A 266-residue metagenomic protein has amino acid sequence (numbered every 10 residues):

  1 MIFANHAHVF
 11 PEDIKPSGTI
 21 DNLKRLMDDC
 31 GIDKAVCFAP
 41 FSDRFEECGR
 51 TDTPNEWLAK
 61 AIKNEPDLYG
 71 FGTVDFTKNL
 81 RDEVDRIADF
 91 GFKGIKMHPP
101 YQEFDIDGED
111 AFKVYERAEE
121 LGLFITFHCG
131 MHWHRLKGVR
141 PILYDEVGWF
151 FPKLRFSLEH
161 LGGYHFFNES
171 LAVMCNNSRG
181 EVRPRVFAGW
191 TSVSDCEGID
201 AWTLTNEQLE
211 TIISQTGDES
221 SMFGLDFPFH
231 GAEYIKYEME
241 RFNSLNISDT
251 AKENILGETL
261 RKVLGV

Functional and structural regions predicted by a protein language model:
M1-A7, P16-K34, D85, G217-S220 (+1 more regions): Mid-to-C-terminal alpha-helical segments outside catalytic/metal-binding sites
H6, M27, A35, L58 (+8 more regions): Divalent metal-coordination and catalytic microenvironments
A7-F10, P40-S42, T73-T77, H98-Q102 (+4 more regions): Active-site beta-loop-alpha junctions enriched in small/polar residues
V9-G18, D43-E47, E197: Acidic/histidine-rich helix-loop elements that form or flank divalent-metal/phosphate-binding sites at the catalytic
K15-M27, T77-I87, D110, T205-Q208: Short, acidic/polar
N22, W57, D82, R86 (+6 more regions): Alpha-helical elements of Rossmann-like donor-binding domains used by nucleotide-donor carbohydrate transfer enzymes
K34, G49-V139, F187: Active-site gating/metal-coordination segments in enzymes
K93-G94, D107-M222: Catalytic pocket-lining loop regions of alpha/beta-barrel enzymes, especially the amidohydrolase/enolase/GH5 lineages
